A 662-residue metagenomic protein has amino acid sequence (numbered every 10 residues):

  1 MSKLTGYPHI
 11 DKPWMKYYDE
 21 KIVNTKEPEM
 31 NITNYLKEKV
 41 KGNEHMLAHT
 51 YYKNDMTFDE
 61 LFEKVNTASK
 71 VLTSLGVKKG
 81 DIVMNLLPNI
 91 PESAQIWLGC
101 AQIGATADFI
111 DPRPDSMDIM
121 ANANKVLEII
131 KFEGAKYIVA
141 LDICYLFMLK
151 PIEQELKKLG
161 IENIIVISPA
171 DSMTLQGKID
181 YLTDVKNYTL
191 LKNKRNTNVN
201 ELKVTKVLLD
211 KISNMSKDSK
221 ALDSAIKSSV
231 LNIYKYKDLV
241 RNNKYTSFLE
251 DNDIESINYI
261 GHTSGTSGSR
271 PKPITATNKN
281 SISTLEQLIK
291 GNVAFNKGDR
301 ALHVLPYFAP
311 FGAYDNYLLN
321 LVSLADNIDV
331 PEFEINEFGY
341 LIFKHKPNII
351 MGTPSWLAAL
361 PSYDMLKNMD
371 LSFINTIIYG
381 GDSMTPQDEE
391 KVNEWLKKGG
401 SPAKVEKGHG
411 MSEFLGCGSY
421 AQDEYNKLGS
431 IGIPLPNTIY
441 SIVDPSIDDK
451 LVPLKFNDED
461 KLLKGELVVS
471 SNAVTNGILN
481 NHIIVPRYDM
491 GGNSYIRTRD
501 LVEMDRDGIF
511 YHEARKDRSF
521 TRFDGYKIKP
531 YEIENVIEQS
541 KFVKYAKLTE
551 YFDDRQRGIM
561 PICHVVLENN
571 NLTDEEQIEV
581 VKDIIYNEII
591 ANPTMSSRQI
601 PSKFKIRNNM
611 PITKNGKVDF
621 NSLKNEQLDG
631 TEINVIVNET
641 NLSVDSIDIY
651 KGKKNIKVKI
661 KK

Functional and structural regions predicted by a protein language model:
Y51-D55, S69-M117, V304-P306, K527: Conserved AMP-binding/adenylate-forming
T57-D59, D223-I226, L249-D251, N258-E286: Conserved AMP-binding A3 loop
F62-A68, L239-Y245, N258, P273-N296 (+2 more regions): Conserved structural elements of the adenylate-forming
G104-T106, I282-R300, F308-M351, Y363: Conserved AMP-binding/adenylation subdomain of ANL enzymes
A140-I143, I350, S471, G477 (+2 more regions): AMP-binding/adenylate-forming catalytic core of the ANL superfamily
I167, A591-V618, V635-I660: AMP-binding/adenylate-forming catalytic domain of the ANL superfamily
D180-K186, K194, V199, D210 (+4 more regions): Gly/Ser/Thr-rich phosphate-binding loop
I377, M384-E406, G410-I509, K516-S519: Conserved AMP-binding/adenylate-forming
